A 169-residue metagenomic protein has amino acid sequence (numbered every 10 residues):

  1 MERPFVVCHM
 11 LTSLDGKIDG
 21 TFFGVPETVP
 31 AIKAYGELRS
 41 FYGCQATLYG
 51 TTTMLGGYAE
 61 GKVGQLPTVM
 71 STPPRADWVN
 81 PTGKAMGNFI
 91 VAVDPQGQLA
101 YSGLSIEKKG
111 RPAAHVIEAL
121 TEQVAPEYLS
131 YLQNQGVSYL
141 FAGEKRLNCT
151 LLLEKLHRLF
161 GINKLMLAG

Functional and structural regions predicted by a protein language model:
R3-L14, D19-L159: Active-site ligand-binding patch in enzyme domains
L159-G169: A contiguous pocket-lining binding segment that forms or flanks enzyme active sites
